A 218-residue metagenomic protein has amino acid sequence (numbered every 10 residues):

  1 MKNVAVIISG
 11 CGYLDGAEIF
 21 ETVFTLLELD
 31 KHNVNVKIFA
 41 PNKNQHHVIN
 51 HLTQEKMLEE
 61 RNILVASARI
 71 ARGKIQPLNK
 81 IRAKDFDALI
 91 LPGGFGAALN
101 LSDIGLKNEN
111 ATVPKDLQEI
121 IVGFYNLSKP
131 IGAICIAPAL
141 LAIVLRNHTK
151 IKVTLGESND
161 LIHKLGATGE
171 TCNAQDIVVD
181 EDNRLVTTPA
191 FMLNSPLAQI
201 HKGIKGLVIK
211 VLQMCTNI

Functional and structural regions predicted by a protein language model:
M1-K2: A short, charged/proline- and glycine-enriched loop that marks the coil->beta-strand transition at the N-terminal
A5-K31, N35-K37, K74-Q76, K80-I218: Active-site-adjacent pocket-lining segments in enzyme domains
F39-L64: N-terminal beta-loop-helix "entrance" segment that forms/cooperates in small-molecule cofactor or anionic ligand
M57, V65-A68, I121, N173: Short, well-ordered helical secondary-structure segments
E60-K74, R82-K84: Glycine/small-residue-rich loop that forms an oxyanion/phosphate-binding "nest" at active or ligand-binding sites
